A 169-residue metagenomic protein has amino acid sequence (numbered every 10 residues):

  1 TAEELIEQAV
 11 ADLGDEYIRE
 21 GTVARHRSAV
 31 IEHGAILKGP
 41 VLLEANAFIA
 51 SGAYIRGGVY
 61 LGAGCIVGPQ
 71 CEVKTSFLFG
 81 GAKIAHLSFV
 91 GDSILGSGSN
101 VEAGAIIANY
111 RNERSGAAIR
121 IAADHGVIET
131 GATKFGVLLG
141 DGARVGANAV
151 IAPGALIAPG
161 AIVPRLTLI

Functional and structural regions predicted by a protein language model:
T1-T22, R27-S28, A155, G160 (+1 more regions): Terminal amphipathic alpha-helical/low-complexity segments used for targeting or macromolecular assembly
I6-V10, G14, A35-E44, F48-V145 (+1 more regions): Flexible, glycine/small-residue-enriched loop-and-beta-strand segment within the central core of proteins
